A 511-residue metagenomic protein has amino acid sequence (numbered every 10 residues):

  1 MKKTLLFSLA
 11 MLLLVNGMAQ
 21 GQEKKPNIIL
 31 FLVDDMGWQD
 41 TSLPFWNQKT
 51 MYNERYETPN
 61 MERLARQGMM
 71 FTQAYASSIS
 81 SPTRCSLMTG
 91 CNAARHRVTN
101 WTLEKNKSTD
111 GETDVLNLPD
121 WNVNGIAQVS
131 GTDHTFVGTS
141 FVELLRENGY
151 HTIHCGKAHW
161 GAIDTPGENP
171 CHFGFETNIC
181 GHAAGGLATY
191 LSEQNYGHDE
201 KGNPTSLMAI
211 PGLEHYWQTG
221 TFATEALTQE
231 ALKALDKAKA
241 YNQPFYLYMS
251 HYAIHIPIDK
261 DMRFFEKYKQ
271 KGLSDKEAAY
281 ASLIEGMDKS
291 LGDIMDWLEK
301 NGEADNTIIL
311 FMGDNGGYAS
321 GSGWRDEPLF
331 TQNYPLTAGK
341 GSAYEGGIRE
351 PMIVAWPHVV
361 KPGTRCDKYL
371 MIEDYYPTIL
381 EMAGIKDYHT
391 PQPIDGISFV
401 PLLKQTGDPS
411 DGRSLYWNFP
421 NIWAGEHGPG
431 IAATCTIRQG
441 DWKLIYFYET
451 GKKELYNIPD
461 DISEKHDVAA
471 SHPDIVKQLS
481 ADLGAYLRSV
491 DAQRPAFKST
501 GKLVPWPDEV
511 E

Functional and structural regions predicted by a protein language model:
Q22-P26, V33, W38, M70 (+5 more regions): Long, internal low-complexity/basic segments
F45, M70-C91, T99-N106, H154-P166 (+6 more regions): Short, solvent-exposed turn/loop segments enriched in Gly/Ser/Thr/Pro and often Arg
K49-R84, G90-R95, H151-I153, F173-H182 (+1 more regions): Short, structured active-site-proximal loop/turn typified by the sulfatase FGly-forming signature C/S-X-P-X-R
Y52-T58, Y75-I79, D110, Q128-T139 (+8 more regions): A short beta-strand-to-alpha-helix junction
L103-H151, A158-Q243, H251-K260, A278-A281: Formylglycine-dependent
P166-G174, I256-R263, D296-V359, M371 (+1 more regions): Histidine-centered active-site microenvironments of extracellular/periplasmic hydrolases and transferases
T177, H182-G185, Y318-E345, V360-T364 (+5 more regions): C-terminal cap/loop subdomain of S1 sulfatases and analogous C-terminal strand-loop tails that border
F222, A226-K239, E266-T307: A long, amphipathic alpha-helix that forms part of the scaffold/cap immediately adjacent to metal-dependent active
